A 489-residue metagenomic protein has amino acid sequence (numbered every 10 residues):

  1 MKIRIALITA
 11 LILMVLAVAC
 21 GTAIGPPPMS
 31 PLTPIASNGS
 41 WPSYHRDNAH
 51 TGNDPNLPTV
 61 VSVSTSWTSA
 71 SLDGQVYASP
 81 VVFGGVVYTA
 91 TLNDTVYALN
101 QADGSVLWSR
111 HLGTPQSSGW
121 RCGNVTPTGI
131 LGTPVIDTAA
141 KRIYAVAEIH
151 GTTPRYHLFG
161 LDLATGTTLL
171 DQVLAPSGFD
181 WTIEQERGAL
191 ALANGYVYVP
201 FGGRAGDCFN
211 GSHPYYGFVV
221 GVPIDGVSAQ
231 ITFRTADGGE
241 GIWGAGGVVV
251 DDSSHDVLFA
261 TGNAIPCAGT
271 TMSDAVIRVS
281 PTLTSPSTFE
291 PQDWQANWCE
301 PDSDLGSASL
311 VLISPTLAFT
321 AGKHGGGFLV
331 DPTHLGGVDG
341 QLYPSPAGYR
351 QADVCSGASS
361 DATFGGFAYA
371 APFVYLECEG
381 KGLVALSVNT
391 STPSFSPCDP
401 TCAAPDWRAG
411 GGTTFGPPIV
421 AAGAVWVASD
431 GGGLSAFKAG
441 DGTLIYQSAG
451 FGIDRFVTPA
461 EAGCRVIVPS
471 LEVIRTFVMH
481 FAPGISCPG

Functional and structural regions predicted by a protein language model:
M1-I8: Bacterial N-terminal signal peptides that target proteins for export
L16-A19: C-terminal motif of bacterial Sec signal peptides marking the signal peptidase cleavage site
G21-A23: Bacterial signal peptide processing site
P26, P34-S37, N53-G74, V82-Y88 (+8 more regions): Extracytoplasmic/lumenal domain signature
N38-G39, D47-T51: Solvent-exposed adhesion/ligand-recognition segments of exported proteins
P42-R46, R110: Short, solvent-exposed beta-strand-terminating loops
